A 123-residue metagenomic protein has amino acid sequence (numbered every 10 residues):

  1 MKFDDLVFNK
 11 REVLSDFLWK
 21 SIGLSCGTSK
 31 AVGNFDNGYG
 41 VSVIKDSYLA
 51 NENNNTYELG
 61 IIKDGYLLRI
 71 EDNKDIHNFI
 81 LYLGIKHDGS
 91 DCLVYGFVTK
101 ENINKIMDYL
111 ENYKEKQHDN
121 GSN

Functional and structural regions predicted by a protein language model:
K2-R11, S15-F17, D72-N123: Low-complexity intrinsically disordered segments
E12-K63: Amphipathic, interaction-prone secondary-structure segments
S42-Y95: Intrinsically disordered, low-complexity regulatory segments enriched in Ser/Thr/Pro and charged residues
